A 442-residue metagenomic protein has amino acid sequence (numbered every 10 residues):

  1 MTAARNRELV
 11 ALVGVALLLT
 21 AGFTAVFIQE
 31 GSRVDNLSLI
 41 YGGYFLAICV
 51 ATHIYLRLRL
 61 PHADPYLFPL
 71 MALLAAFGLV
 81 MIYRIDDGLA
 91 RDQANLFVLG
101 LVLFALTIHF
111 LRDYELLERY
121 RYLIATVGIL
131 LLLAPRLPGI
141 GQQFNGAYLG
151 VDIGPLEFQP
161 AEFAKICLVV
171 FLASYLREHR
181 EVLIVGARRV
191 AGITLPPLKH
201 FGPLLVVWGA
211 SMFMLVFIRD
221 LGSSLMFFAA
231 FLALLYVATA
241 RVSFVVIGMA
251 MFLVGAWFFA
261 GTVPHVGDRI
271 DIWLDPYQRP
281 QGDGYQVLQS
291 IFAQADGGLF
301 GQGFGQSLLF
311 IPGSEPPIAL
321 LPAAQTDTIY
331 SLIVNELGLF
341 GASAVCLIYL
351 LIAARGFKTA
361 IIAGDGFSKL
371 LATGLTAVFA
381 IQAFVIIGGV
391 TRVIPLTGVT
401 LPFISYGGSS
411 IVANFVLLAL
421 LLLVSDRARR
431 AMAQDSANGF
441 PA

Functional and structural regions predicted by a protein language model:
M1-A16, A63, K199: N-terminal membrane topogenic signal
M1-A3, Q382-A442: A juxtamembrane structural motif centered on a specific transmembrane helix
V10-F23, Y44: The first (N-terminal) embedded transmembrane alpha-helix
T24-S32, H62: N-terminal membrane-targeting/anchoring modules of bacterial envelope and secretion proteins
D35-Q286, Q294, S331-G389, V416-L420 (+1 more regions): Hydrophobic alpha-helical transmembrane segments of multi-pass inner membrane proteins, especially in bacterial systems
G154-A164, I218-R219, L299-G303, V399-A413: Glycine/serine-rich anion-binding loops at beta->alpha junctions that coordinate negatively charged ligand groups
F300-F340: Long extracytoplasmic/lumenal interhelical loops at the membrane interface of multi-pass membrane proteins
